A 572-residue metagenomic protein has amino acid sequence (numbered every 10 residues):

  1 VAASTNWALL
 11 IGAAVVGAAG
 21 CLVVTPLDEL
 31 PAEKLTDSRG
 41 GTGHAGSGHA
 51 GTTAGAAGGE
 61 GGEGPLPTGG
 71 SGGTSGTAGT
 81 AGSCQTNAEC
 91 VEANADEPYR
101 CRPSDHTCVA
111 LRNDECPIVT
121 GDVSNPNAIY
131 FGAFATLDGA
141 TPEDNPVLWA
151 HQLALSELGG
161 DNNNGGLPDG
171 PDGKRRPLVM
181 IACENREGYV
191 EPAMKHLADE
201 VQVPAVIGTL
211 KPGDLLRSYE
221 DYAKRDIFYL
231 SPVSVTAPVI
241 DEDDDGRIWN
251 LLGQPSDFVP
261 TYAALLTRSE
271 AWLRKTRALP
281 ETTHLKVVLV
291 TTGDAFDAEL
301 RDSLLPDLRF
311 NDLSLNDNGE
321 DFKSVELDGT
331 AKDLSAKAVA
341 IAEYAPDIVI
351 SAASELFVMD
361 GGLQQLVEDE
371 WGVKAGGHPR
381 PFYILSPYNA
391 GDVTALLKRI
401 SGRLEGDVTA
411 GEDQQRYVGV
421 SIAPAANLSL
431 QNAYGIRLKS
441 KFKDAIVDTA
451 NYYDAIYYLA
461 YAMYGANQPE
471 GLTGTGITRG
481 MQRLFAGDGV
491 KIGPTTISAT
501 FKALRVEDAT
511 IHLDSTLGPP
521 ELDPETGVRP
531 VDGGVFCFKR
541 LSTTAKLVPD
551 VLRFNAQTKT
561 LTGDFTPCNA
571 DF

Functional and structural regions predicted by a protein language model:
V1-I11: Bacterial N-terminal signal peptides that target proteins for export
I11-G12, Y219: Alpha-helical interaction segments
V15: Extracellular glycan-targeting catalytic surfaces
A18-G20: C-terminal motif of bacterial Sec signal peptides marking the signal peptidase cleavage site
L22-P26, L30-A45, H49-F572: Extracytosolic ligand-binding ectodomains
